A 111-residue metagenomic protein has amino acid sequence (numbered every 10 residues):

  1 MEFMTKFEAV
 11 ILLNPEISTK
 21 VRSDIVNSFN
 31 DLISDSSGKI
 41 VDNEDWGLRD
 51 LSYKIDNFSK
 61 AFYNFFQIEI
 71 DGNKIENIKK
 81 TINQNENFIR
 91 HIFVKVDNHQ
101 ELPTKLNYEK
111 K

Functional and structural regions predicted by a protein language model:
F3-K111: Structured, basic alpha/beta domains of bacterial-type, RNA-associated proteins
